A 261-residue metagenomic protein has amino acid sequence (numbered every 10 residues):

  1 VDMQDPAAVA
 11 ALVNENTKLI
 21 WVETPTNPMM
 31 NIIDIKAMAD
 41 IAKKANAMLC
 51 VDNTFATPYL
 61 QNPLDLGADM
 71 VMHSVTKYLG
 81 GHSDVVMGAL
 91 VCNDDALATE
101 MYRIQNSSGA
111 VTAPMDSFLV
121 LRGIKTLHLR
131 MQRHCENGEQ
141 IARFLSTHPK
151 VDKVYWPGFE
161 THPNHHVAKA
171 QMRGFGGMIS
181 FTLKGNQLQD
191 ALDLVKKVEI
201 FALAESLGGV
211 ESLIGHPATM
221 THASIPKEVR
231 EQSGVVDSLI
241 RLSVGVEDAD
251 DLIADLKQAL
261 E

Functional and structural regions predicted by a protein language model:
V1-K150, Y155, H166: Conserved PLP-enzyme active-site core in the AAT-like
K18, R130, G185, S212-E261: PLP-dependent enzyme catalytic core of the Aspartate aminotransferase-like
G81-H82, T112-P114, Q171-G174, Q232-D237: Short, flexible turn/loop "capping" segments at secondary-structure junctions
V85-M87, G174-M178, D237-R241: Short, solvent-exposed beta-strand edge segments and adjacent coil->beta transition regions
V91, S180-T182, S243-G245: Short hydrophobic/aromatic beta-strand micro-patches that form the beta-sheet surface supporting nucleotide- or nucleic
M101, A191-E199, D255-L260: Short amphipathic alpha-helices in soluble, non-transmembrane regions that often serve as interface/regulatory elements
E139-G208, P226-E231: Conserved small-domain helix->loop->beta segment predominantly found in fold-type I
